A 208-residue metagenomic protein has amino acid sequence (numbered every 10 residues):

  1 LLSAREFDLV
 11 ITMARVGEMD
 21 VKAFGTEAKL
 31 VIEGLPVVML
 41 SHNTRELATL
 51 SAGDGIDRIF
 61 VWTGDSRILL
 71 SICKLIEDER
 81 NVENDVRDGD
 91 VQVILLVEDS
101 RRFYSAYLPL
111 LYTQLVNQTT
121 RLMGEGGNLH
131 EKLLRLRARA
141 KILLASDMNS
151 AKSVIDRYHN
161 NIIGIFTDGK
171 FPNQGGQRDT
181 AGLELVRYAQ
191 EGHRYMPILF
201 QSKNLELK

Functional and structural regions predicted by a protein language model:
L1, E6-V37, S41-T49, I56 (+4 more regions): Conserved phosphotransfer microenvironments
L1-S3, A52-R58, W62-K141, M148-N149 (+3 more regions): Non-catalytic signal-transmission and effector/linker regions of two-component phosphorelay proteins
L199-F200, K208: In a subset of proteins, long, contiguous C-terminal domains/tails are tracked
